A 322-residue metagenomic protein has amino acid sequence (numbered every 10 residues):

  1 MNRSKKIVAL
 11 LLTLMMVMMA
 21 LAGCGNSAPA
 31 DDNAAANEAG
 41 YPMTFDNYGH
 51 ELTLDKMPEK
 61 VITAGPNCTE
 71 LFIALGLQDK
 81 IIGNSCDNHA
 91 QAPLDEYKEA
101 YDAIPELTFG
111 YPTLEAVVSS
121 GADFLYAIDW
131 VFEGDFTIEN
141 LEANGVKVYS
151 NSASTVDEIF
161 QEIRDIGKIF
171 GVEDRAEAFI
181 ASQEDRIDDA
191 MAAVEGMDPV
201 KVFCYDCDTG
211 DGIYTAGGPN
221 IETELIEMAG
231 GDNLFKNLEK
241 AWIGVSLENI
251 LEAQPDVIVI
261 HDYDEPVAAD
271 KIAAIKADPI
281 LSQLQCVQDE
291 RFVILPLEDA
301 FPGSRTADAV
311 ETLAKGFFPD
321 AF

Functional and structural regions predicted by a protein language model:
K6-I7, L12, G23-E70, E173-Y205 (+2 more regions): Bacterial Sec-exported substrate-binding components of ABC uptake systems
M18-L21: Bacterial Sec-type N-terminal signal peptides, specifically the leucine/valine-rich hydrophobic h-region
N47-G49, I104-E115, L238-L247: Short helix-initiation/N-cap motifs at beta->coil->alpha
T63-S120, F124-V131, L234: A short, structured surface patch at a secondary-structure boundary
A92, F132-F136, N151-D165, P199-I221 (+1 more regions): Extracytoplasmic ligand-binding site segments that recognize negatively charged/polar headgroups
L107, L114-A127, V146, S246-Y263: Proline-aspartate-enriched helix->loop->beta-strand connector
F160-Q161, D165-K168, D174-A181, D188 (+2 more regions): Structured C-terminal subdomain patch of bacterial secreted/periplasmic proteins
Y214-I243: Alpha-helical, coiled-coil/dimerization segments enriched in small aliphatic residues
